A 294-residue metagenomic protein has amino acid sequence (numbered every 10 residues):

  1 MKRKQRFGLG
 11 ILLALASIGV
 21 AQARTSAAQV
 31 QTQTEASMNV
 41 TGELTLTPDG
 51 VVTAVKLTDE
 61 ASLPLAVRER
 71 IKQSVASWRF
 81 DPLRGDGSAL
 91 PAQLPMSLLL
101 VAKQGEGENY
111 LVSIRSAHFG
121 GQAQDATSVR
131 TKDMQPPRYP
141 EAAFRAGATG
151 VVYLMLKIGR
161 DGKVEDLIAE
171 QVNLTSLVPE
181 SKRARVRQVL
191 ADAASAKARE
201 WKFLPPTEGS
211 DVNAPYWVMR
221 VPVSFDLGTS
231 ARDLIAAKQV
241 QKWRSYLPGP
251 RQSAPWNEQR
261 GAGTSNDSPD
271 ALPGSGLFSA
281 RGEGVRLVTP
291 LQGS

Functional and structural regions predicted by a protein language model:
K2-K4, Q22-S294: Charge-biased low-complexity segments
G10-S17: Bacterial N-terminal signal peptides
